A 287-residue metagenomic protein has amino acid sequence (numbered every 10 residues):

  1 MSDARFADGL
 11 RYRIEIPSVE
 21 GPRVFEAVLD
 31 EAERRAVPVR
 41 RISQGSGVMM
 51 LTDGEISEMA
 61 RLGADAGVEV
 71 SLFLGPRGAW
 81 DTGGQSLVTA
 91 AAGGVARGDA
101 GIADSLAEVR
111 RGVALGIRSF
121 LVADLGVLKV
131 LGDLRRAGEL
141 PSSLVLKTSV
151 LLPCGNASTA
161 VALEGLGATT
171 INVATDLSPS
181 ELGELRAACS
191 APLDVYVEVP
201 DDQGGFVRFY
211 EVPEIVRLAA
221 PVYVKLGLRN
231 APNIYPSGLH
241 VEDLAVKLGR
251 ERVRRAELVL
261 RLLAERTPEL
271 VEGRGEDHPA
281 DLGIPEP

Functional and structural regions predicted by a protein language model:
M1-I117, V122-C154, N172, P179-P287: Active-site pocket-lining/capping segments in soluble small-molecule metabolic enzymes
N156-S158: Conserved nucleotide-cofactor-binding alpha/beta core module
L166-T169, D176: Hydrophobic, aromatic-enriched interface-forming segments
